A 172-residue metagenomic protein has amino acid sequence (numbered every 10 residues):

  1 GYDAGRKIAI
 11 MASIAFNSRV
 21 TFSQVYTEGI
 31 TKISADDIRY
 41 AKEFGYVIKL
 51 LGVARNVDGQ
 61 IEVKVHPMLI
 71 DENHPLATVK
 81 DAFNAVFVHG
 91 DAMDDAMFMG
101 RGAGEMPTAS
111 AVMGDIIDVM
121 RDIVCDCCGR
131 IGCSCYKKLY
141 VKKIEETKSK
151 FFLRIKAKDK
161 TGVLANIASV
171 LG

Functional and structural regions predicted by a protein language model:
G1-T78, F83-A85, G104: Substrate-binding/catalytic subdomain of NAD(P)-dependent oxidoreductase enzymes
A4, T108-A111: Catalytic-loop motifs flanking and including active-site residues across diverse enzymes
A15-T21, H89-A96, E146-K148: Short acidic (Asp/Glu) and glycine-rich catalytic loops that position anionic groups and cofactors
K49-L50, K64, F87-H89, M97-M99 (+1 more regions): Structured core elements
G59, A82-N84, A92, S149-F151 (+1 more regions): A generic structural signal for well-ordered coil/turn residues at beta-strand boundaries that shape enzyme active-site
L76, F98-G100, S110-A111, N166: Short conserved micro-motifs at the rims of enzyme active sites and ligand-binding pockets
D94-A96, G100-M106: Glycine-rich phosphate/pyrophosphate-binding beta-alpha loops
A111-G172: A conserved regulatory-domain signal marking ACT and ACT-like small-molecule sensing domains and adjacent regulatory
